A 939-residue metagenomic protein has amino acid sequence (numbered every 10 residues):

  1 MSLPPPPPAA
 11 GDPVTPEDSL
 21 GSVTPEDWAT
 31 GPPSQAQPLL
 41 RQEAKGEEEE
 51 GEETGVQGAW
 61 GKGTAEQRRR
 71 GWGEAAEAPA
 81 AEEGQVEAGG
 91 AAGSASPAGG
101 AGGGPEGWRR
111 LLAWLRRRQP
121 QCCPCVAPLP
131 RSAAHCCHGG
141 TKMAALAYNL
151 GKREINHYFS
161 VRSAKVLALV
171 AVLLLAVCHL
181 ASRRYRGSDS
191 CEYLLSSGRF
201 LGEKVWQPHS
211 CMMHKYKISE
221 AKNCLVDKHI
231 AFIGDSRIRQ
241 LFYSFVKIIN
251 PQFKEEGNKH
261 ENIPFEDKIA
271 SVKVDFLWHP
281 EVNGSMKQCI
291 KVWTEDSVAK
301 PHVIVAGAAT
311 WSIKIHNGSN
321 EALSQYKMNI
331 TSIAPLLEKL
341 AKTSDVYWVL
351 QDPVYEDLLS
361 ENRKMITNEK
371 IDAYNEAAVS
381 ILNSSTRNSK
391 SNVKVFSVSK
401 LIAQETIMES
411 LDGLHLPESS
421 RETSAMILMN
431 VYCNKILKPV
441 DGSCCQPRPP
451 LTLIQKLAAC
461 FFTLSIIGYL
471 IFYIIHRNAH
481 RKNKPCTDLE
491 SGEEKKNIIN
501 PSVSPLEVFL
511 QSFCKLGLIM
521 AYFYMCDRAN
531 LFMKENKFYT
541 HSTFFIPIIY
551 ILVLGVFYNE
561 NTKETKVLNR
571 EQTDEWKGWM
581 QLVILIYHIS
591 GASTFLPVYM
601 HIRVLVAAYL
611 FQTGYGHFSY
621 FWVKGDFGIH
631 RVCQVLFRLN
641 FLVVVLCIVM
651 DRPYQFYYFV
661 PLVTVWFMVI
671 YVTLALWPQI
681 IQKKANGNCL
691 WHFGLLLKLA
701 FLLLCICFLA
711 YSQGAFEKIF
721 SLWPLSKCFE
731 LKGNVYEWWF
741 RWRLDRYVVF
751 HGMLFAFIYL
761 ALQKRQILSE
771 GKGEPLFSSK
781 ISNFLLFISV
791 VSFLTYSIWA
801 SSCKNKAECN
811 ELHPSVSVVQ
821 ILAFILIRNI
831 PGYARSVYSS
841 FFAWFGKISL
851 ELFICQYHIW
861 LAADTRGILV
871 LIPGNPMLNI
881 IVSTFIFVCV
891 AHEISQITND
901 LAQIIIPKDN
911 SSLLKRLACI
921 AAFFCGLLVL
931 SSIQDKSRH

Functional and structural regions predicted by a protein language model:
M1-M143, Y148-H157, C224, E261-F265 (+1 more regions): Intrinsically disordered, low-complexity basic segments at termini and long loops, enriched in Pro/Gly and/or Arg/Ser
L39, G139-G140, A144-S236, Q240 (+9 more regions): Long, hydrophobic alpha-helical transmembrane bundles and adjoining juxtamembrane helices/loops of multi-pass integral
V226-E321: Conserved SGNH/GDSL esterase-like catalytic core that processes O-acyl groups on lipids and polysaccharides
N262-I269, I381-S389: Short, conserved catalytic or adaptor-binding loops enriched in Gly and charged residues
V298, E338-K342: Short conserved AdoMet
